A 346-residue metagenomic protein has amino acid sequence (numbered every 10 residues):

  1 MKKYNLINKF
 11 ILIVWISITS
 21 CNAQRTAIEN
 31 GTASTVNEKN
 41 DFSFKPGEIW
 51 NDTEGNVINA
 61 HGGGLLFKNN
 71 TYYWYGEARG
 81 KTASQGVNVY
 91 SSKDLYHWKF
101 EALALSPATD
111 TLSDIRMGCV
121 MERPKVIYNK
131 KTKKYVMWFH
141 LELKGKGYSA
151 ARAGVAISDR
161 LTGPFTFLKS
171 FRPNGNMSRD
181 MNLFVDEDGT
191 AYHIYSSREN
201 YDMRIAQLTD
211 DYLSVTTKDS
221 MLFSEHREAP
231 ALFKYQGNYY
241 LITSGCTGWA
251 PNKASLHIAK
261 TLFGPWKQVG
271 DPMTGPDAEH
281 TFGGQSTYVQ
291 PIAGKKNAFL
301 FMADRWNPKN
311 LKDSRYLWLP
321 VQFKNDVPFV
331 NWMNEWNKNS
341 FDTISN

Functional and structural regions predicted by a protein language model:
M1-S34: Bacterial Sec-dependent N-terminal signal peptides
C21-N346: Carbohydrate-active catalytic/glycan-binding domains of CAZyme proteins, especially the secreted or lumenal ectodomains
